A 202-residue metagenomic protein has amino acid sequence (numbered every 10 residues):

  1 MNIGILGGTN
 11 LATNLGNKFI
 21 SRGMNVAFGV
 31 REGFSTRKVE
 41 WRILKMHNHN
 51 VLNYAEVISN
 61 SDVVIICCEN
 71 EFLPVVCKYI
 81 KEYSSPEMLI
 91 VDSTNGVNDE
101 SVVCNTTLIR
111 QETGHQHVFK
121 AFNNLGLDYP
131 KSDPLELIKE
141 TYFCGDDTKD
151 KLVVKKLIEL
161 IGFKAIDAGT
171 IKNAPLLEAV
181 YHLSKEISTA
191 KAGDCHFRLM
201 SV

Functional and structural regions predicted by a protein language model:
M1-R42: NAD(P)+-binding Rossmann beta1-loop-alpha1 motif at the extreme N-terminus of oxidoreductases
L6, Y142-V202: Active-site-lining helix/loop region of Rossmann-like oxidoreductase modules
M24-A27, R37, E100-T106, K164: Structural/interface elements that position substrates and couple domains in central-metabolism enzymes
A27, T107-Q111, K131-L152: Short beta-strand and adjoining strand-loop segment in the mid-core of the Rossmann-like NAD(P)-dependent dehydrogenase
M46-S85: Rossmann-like NAD(P)-binding element
V64-C67, V91-D92, K120: Redox-cofactor binding/interface segments in oxidoreductases and associated redox assembly factors
S85-M88, H115-Q116: A short helix->loop->beta-strand "cap" motif at the edges of active sites that frequently abuts
S93-D133: Rossmann-fold NAD(P)-binding glycine/threonine-rich loop
